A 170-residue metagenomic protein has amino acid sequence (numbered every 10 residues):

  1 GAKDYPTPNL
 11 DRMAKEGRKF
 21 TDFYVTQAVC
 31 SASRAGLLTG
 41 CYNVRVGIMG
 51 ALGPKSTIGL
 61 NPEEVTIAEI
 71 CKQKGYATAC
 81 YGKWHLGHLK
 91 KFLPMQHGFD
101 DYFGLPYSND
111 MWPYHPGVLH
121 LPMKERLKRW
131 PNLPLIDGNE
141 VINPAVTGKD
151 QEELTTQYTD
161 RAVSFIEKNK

Functional and structural regions predicted by a protein language model:
G1-K170: Formylglycine-dependent sulfatase
